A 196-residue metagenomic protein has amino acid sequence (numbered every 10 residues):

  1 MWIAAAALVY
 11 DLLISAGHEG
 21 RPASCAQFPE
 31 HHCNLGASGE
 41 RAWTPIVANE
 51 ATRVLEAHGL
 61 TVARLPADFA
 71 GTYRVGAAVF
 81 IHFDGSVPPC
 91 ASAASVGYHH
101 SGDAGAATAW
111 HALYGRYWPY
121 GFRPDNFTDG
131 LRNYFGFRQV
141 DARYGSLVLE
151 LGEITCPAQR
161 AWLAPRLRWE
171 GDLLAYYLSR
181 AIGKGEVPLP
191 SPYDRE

Functional and structural regions predicted by a protein language model:
W2-D11: Hydrophobic alpha-helical targeting segments used for export or membrane insertion
Y10-A70, V75-A78, D84, C90-S92: Active-site histidine-acidic residue metal-binding/catalytic motifs, centered on HxH/HExxH-like signatures
L12, A78-C90, G97, T128-E196: Active-site-adjacent mobile loop/cap segments within catalytic or ligand-binding domains
S38-I46, H100-G105, A161-D172: Soluble non-cytosolic domains of exported or imported proteins
P45-T52, V75-G76, A93-A94, A104-H111 (+2 more regions): Extracytoplasmic/secreted envelope proteins and their assembly/folding machinery, especially bacterial periplasmic
E50-T61, I81-D84, A109-Y120, Y176-P188: Structured segments of extracytoplasmic/periplasmic soluble domains in secreted or envelope-associated proteins
G59-F69, P119-R132, G185-Y193: Surface-exposed patches in mature extracellular/periplasmic domains of secreted proteins
G102-G130: Active-site-adjacent substrate-binding region of metalloamidase/peptidase-like peptide-processing proteins
